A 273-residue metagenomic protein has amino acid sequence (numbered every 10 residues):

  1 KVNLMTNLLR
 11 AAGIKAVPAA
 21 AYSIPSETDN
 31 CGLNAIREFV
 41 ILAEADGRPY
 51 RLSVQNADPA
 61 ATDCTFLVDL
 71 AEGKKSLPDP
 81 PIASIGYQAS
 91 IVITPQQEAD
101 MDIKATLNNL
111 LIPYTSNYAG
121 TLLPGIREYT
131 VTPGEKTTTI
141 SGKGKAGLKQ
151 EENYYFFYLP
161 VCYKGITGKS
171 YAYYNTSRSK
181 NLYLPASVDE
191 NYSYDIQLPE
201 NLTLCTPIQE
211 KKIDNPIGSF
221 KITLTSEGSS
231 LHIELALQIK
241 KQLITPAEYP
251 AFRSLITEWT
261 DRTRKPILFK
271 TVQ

Functional and structural regions predicted by a protein language model:
V2-Q273: A sensor for short, sequence-defined functional sites
